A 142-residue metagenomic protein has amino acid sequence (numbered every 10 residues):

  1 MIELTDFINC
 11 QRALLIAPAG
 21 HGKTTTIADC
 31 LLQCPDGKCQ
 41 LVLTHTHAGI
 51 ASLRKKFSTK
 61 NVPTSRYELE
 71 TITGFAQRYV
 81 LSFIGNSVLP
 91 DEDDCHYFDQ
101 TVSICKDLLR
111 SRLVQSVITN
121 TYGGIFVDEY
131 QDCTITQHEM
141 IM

Functional and structural regions predicted by a protein language model:
M1-S82: P-loop NTPase Walker
I2-L4, Q11-L15, R66-E68, I72-F126 (+1 more regions): Accessory N-terminal region flanking or inserted into the helicase ATPase core in nucleic-acid motor proteins
I27, I141-M142: Histidine-anchored nucleotide/phosphate-binding helix
G49, D132-C133: Glycine-/small-residue-rich active-site loops that bind phosphorylated ligands and cofactors
E129: Catalytic glutamate of the conserved HExxH
